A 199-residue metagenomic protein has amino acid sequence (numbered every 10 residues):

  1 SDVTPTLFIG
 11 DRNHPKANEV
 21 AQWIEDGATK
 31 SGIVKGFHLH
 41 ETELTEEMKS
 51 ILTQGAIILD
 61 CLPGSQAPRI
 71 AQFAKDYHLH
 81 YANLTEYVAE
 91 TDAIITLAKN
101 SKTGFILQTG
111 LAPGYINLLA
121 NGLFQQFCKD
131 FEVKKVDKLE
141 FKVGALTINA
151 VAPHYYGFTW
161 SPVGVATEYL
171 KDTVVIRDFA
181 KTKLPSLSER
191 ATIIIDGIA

Functional and structural regions predicted by a protein language model:
R12-K16, V88: Helix N-cap at the beta1-alpha1 junction of Rossmann-like dinucleotide-binding domains, i.e., the first residues
I24-L44: Rossmann-fold cofactor-recognition segment
H38-Q54, Q66: Conserved Rossmann-fold cofactor-binding substructure of NAD(P)-dependent oxidoreductases
E47, C61-A74, V88: Beta-loop-alpha module in the N-terminal Rossmann-like domain of NAD(P)-dependent dehydrogenases, especially those
L52, A56-D60, Y81-N83: N-terminal Rossmann-like NAD(P) cofactor-binding module of classical short-chain dehydrogenase/reductase
A71, L84-L107: Rossmann-fold NAD(P)-binding glycine/threonine-rich loop
Y115-K135: Oxidoreductase and adenylate-handling cofactor-binding alpha/beta cores
C128-A199: Active-site-lining helix/loop region of Rossmann-like oxidoreductase modules
